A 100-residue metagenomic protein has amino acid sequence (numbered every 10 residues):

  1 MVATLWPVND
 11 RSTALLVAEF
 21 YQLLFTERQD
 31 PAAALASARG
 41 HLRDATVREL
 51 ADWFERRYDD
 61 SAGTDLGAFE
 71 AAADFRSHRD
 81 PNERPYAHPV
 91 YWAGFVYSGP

Functional and structural regions predicted by a protein language model:
M1-R11: Short acidic/histidine-rich active-site segments
T13-P100: An often Trp-containing, charged/polar helix-loop segment at the C-terminal end of enzyme catalytic cores
